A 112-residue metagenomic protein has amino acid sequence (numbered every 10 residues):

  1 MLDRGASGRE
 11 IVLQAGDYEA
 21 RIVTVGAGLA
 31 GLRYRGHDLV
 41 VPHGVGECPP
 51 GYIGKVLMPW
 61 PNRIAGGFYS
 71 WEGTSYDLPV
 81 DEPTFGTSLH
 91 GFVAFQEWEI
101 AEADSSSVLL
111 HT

Functional and structural regions predicted by a protein language model:
M1-T112: Surface-exposed acidic/polar loop and edge beta-strand patches at domain peripheries
